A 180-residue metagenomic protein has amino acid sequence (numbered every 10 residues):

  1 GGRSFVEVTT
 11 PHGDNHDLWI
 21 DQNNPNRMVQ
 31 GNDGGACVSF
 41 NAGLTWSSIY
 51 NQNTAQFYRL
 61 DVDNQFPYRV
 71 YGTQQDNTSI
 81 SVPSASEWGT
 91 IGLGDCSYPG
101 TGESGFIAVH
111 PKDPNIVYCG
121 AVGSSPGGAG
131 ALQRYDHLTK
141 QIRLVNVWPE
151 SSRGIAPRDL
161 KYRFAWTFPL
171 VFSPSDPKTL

Functional and structural regions predicted by a protein language model:
G1-L180: Beta-propeller blade termini and top-face loops
